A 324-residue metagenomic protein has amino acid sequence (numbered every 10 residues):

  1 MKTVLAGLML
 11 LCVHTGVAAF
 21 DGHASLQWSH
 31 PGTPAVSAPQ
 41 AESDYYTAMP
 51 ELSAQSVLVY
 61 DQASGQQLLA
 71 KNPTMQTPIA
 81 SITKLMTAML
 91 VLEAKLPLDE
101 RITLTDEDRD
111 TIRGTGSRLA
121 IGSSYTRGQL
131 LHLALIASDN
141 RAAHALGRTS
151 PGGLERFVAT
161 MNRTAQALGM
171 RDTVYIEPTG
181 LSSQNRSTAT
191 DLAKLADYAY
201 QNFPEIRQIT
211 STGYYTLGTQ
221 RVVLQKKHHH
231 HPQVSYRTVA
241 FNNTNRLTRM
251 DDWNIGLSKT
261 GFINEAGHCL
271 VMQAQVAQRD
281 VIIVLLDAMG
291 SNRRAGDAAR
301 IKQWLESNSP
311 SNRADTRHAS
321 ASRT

Functional and structural regions predicted by a protein language model:
M1-S56, Q225-Y236, Q303-T324: N-terminal secretory targeting signals
T3, T15, L85, A274-V276 (+1 more regions): Hydrophobic alpha-helical segments, especially transmembrane helices and their immediate juxtamembrane helical caps
F20-T190, A196-F203, V276: Active-site-adjacent loops and short helices of periplasmic peptidoglycan-processing enzymes
M170-V174, S183-T324: Domain-terminus/edge residues, biased toward the C-terminal soluble/receptor-binding domains of extracytoplasmic
